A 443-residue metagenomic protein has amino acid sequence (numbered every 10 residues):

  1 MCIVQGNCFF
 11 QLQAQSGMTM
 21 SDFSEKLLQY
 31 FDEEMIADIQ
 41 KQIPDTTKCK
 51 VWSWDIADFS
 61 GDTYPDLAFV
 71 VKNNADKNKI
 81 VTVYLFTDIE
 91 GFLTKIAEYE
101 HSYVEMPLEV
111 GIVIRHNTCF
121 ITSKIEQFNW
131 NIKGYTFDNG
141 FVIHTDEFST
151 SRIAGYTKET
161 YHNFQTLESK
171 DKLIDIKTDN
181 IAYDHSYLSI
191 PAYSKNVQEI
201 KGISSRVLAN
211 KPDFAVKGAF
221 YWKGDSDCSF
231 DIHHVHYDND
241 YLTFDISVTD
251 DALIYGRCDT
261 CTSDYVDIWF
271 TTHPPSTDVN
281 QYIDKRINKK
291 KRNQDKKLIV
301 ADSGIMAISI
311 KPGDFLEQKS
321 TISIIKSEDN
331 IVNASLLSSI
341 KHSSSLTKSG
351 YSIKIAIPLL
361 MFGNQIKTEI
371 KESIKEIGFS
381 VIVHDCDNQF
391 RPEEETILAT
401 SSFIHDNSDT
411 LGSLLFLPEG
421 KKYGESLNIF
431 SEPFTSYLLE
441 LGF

Functional and structural regions predicted by a protein language model:
M1-V4: Sec-dependent N-terminal signal peptides
N7-Y187: Beta-propeller-forming repeat regions
G111-N129, K133-G134, D138-F443: Structural preference for beta-rich elements and adjacent junctions enriched in aromatics
